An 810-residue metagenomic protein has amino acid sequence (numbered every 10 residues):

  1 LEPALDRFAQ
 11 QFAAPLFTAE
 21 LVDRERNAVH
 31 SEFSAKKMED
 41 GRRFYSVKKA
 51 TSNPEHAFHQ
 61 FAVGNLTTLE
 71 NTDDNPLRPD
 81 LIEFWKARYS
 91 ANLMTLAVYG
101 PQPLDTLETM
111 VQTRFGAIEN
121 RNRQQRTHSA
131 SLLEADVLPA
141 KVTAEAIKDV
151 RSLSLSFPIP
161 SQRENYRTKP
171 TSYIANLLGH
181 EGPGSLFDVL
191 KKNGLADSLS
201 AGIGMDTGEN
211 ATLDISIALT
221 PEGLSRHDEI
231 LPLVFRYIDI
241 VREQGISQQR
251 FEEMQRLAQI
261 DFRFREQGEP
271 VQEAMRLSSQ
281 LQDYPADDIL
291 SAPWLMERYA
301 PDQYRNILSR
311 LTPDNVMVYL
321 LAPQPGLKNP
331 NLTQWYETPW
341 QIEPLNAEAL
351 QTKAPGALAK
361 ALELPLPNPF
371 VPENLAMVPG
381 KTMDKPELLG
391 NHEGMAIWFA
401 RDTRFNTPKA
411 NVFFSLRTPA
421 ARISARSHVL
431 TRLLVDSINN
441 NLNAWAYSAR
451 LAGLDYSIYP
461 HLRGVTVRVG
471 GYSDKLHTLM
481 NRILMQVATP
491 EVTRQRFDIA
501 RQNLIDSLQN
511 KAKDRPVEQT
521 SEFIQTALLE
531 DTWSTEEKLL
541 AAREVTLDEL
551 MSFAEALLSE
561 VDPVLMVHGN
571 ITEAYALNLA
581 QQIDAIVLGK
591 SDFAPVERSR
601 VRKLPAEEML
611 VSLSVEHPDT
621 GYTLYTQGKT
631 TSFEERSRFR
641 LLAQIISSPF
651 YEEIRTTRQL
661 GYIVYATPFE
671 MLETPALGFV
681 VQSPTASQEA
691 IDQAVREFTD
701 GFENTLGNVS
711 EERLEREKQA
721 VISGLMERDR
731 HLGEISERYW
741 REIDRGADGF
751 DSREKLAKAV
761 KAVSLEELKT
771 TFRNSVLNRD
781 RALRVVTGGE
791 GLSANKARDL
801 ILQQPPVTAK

Functional and structural regions predicted by a protein language model:
L1-Q11, R42-N71, L93-Y99, V150-S161 (+9 more regions): M16 family metallopeptidases and their MPP-like homologs
A13, H30, D80-I82, V137-A140 (+4 more regions): Short alpha-helical segments and helix-capping/turn motifs at coil-helix boundaries
L21, R26-S34, E39-D80, F84-A91 (+5 more regions): Hydrophobic, small-residue-rich alpha-helical packing segments that form membrane-like cores
R26-N27, G41, R78-T113, L547-I583 (+1 more regions): Non-catalytic, conformational "gating/processing" segments within enzyme and secreted inhibitor domains
S34, R123-P183, V271-A292, A322-Q324 (+4 more regions): His/Glu-based metal-binding/catalytic segments typifying zinc-dependent metallopeptidases
E108-Q124, L579-A594: Glycine-centered hinge/linker elements that transmit conformational signals in sensory and ligand-binding systems
D302-T312, K328-T338: Long, low-complexity, charged/polar intrinsically disordered accessory regions
K761-K810: In a subset of proteins, long, contiguous C-terminal domains/tails are tracked
